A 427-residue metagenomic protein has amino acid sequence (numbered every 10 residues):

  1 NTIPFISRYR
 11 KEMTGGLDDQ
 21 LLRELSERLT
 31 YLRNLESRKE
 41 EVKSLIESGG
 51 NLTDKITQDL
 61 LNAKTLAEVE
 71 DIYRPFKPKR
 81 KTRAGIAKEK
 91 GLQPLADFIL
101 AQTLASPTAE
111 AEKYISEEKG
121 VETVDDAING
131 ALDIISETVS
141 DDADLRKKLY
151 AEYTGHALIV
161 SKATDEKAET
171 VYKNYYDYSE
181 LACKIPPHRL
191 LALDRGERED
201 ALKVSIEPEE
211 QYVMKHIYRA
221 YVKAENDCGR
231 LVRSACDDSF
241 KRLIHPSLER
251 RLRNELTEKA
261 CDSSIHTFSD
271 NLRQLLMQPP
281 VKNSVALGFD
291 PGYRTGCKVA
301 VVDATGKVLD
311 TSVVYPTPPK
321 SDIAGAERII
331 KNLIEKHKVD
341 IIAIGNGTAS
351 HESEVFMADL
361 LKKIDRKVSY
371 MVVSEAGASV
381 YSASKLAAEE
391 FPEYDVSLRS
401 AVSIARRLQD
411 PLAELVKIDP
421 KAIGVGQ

Functional and structural regions predicted by a protein language model:
T2-G16: Feature marking long nucleic-acid-engaging regions of large polymerase/nuclease enzymes
F5, D18-E24, Y31, L35-G288 (+4 more regions): Duplex nucleic acid-engaging cores and interfaces of nucleic-acid transaction enzymes
K11-T14, P78, Q427: Flexible, glycine-rich loop/tail regions that form catalytic "lids" or insertion modules at the edges of active sites
T14-L21, V416: Short amphipathic alpha-helical segments with coiled-coil-like heptad repeat character
K88-K90, R407-Q427: Extended compositionally biased segments used for macromolecular assembly or nucleic-acid engagement
